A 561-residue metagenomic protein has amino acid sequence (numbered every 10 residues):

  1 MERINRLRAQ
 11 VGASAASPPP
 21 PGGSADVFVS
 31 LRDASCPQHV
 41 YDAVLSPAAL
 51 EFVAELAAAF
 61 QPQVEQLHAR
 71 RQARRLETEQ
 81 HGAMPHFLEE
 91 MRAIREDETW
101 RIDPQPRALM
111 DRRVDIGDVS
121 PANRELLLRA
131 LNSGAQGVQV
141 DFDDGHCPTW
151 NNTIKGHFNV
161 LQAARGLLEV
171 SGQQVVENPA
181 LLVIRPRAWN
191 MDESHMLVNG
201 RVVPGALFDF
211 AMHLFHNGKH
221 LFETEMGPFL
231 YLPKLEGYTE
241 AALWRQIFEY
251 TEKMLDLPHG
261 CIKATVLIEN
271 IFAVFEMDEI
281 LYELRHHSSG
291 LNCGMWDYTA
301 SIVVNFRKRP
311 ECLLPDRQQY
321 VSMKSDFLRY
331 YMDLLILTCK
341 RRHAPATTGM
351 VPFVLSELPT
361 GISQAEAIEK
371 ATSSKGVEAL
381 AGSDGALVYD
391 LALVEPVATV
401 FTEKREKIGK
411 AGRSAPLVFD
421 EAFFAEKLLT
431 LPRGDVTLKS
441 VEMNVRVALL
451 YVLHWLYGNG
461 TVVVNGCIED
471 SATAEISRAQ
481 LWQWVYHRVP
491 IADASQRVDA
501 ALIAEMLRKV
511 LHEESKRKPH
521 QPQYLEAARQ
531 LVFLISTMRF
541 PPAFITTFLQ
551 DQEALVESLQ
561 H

Functional and structural regions predicted by a protein language model:
M1-R32: Intrinsically disordered, low-structural-confidence terminal and linker regions
I4-V11, T78, S515, V556-L559: Long, compositionally biased, charged low-complexity segments
G23-S35, Y41-E55, A59, G82-W100 (+6 more regions): Conserved alpha/beta-domain cores
P62-Q63, A69, R113-I116: Conserved N-terminal beta1-alpha1 strand-loop-helix module at the mouth
Q66, E77-Q80: Subunit-assembly interface segments of extracellular/virion macromolecular structures
H68-A69, C467: Surface-exposed peri-terminal alpha-helical interaction modules
I154-V170: Active-site-surrounding "flap" and adjacent substrate/cofactor-binding loops of secreted or lumenal enzymes, prototyped
